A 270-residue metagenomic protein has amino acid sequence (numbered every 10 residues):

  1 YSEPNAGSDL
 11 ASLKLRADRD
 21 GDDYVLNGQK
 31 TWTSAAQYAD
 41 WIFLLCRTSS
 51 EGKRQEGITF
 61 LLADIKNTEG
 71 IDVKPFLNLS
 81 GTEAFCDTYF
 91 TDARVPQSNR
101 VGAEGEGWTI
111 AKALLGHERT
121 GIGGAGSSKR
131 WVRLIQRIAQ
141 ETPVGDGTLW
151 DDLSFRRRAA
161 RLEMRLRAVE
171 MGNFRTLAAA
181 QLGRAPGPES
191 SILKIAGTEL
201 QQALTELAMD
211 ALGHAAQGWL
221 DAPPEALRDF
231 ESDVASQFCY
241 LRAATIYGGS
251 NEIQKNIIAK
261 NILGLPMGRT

Functional and structural regions predicted by a protein language model:
P4-S8, T31-Q37, L79-S80, A243-S250: Glycine-rich phosphate/pyrophosphate-binding beta-alpha loops
D9-L13: Structural signature of FAD isoalloxazine-binding scaffolds in flavoprotein oxidoreductases
L15-D18: A structural signal for short hydrophobic beta-strand segments in well-ordered beta-sheet cores
D23, N27-K74: A short core secondary-structure module
L62-T68, D92-V95, I262: Short Ser/Thr-interspersed hydrophobic loop/turn segments at strand-loop and sheet-helix junctions that line or gate
I71-V169, A244: Glycine-rich beta->alpha junctions and the first turn(s) of the following alpha-helix
W108-H117, G121-A125, L212-T270: Glycine-rich phosphate/cofactor-binding loops in nucleotide/flavin-utilizing enzymes
V144, W150, R167-E225: C-terminal helix-coil-helix/basic helical segment that borders enzyme active sites and/or dimer interfaces and provides
